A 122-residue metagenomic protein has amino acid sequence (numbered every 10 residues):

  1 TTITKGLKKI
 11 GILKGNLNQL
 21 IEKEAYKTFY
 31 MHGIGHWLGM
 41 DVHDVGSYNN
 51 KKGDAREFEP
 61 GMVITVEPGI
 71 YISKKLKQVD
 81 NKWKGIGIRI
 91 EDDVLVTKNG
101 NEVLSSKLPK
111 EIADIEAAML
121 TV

Functional and structural regions predicted by a protein language model:
T1-V122: Active-site neighborhoods and metal-handling regions in enzymes and metal-associated proteins
